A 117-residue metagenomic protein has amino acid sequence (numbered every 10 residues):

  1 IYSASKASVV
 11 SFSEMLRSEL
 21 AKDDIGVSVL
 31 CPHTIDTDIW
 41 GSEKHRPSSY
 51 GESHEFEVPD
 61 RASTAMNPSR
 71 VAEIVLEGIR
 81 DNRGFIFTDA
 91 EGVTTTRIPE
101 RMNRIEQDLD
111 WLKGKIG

Functional and structural regions predicted by a protein language model:
Y2, V10: Catalytic tyrosine of NAD(P)H-dependent dehydrogenase/reductases that use a Tyr as the general acid/base
S5: Active-site helix of classical SDR
S8, M15-L16, L20: Conserved alpha-helical elements of the SDR catalytic core
S13, D24, D108-W111: Enrichment for repetitive, rod-forming helical segments
S18, K22-A90: SDR active-site lid
F85-N103: Terminal hydrophobic/aromatic helix or amphipathic segment near a protein terminus
I105-G117: Non-catalytic terminal and boundary segments that flank Rossmann-like NAD(P)-dependent oxidoreductase
